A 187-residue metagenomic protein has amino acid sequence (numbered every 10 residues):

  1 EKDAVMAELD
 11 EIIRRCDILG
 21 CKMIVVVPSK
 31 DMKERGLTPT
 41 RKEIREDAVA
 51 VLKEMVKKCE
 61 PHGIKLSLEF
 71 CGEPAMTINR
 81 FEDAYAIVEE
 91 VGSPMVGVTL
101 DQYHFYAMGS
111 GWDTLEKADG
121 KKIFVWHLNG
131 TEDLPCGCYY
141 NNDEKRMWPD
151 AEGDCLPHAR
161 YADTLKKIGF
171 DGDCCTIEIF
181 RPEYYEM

Functional and structural regions predicted by a protein language model:
E1-G97, A159: Active-site acidic/histidine proton-transfer and metal-coordination neighborhood in alpha/beta enzyme cores
C16, A48, L66, D101 (+3 more regions): Conserved, mostly hydrophobic/aromatic
I18-L19, K121, I168: Structural motif
K22, F124, D171-D173: Short acidic/polar active-site loop segments enriched in Thr and Asp
K30-E34, E132-P135, Y184: Conserved radical SAM core fold
K53-C155: Acidic/histidine-rich catalytic cores of soluble enzymes
G153-I168: A short, acidic, amphipathic alpha-helical segment used as a generic capping/interface helix at domain edges
C175-E186: A short, acidic, flexible beta-alpha connecting loop/helix-capping segment that sits on the rim of active
